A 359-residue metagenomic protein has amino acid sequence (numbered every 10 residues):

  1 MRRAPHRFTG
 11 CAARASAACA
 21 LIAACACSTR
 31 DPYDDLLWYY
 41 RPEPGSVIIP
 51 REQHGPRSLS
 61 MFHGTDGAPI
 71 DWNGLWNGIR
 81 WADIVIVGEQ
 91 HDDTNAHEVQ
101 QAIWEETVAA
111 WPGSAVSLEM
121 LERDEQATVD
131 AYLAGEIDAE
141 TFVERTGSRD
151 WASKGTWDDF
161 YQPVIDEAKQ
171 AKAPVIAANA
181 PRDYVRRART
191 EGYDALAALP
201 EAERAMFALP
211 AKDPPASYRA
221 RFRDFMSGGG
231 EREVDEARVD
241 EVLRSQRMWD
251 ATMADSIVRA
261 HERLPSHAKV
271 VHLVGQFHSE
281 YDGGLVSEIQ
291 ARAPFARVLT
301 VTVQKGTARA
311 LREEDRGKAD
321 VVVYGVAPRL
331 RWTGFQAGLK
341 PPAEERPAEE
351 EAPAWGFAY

Functional and structural regions predicted by a protein language model:
R2-S16: Bacterial N-terminal signal peptides that target proteins for export
A23-A26: C-terminal motif of bacterial Sec signal peptides marking the signal peptidase cleavage site
S28-A82: N- or domain-start disorder-to-order transition segments that initiate the globular core
D35-P50, T252-D255, H261-L264, A268 (+1 more regions): C-terminal regions of proteins
R57, R80-Q90, T141-S148, E236: Acidic/histidine-rich, surface-exposed loop or edge segments in extracytoplasmic proteins
G67-A68, W72-A109: Zymogen propeptides
Q90-D93, L121-E125, P181-V185, Q276-S279 (+1 more regions): Solvent-exposed loop/turn segments at secondary-structure junctions within structured extracellular/periplasmic domains
A110, A115, E122, Q126-A260: A substrate-binding/cap region within the structured catalytic cores of diverse enzymes
